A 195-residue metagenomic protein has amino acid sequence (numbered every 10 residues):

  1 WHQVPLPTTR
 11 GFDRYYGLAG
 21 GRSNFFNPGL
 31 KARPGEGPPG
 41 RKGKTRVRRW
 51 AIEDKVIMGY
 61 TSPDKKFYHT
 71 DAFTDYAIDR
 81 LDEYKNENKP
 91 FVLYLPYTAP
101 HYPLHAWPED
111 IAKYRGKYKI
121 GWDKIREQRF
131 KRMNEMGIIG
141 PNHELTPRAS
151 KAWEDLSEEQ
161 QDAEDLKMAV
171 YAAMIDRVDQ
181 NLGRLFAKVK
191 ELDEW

Functional and structural regions predicted by a protein language model:
W1-P5, F12-R14, W122, P141 (+2 more regions): Short intrinsically disordered, low-complexity coil segments enriched in acidic
H2-D110, R115, I120, S150-A173: Formylglycine-dependent
A77-L81, K131-N134, G183-V189: Short, well-ordered amphipathic alpha-helices
E87-P90, I139, H143-P147, R177-W195: Metal-dependent active-site segment of extracytoplasmic phospho-/sulfohydrolases and closely related
Y118-A149: Alpha-helical "lid/cap" subdomains adjacent to substrate-binding clefts that gate access and reposition the ligand
